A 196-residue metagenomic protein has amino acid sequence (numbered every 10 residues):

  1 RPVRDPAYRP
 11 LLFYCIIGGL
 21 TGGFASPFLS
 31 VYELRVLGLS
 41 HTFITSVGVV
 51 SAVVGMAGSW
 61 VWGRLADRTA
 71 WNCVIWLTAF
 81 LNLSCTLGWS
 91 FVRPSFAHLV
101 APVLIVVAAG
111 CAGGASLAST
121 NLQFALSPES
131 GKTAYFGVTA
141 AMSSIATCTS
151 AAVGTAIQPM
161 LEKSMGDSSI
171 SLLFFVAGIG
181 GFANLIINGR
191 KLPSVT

Functional and structural regions predicted by a protein language model:
R1-L12, T196: Juxtamembrane intracellular "pre-TM" segments in multi-pass secondary transporters
P27-I44: Short amphipathic helix-loop junctions that connect adjacent transmembrane helices in Major Facilitator Superfamily/SLC
G58-W71, Q158, E162: Helix-to-loop junctions at the C-terminal end of transmembrane segments in multipass secondary transporters
F80-F96: C-terminal ends and interior cores of transmembrane alpha-helices in multi-pass membrane transporters/permeases
H98-A115: Hydrophobic core of transmembrane alpha-helices in multi-pass small-molecule transporters, especially MFS/SLC-type
G114-P128: Intracellular juxtamembrane helix-capping segments at the cytosolic ends of symmetry-related transmembrane helices
Q158-G180: A membrane-interface helix-boundary motif in multi-pass transporters
F175-T196: Multi-pass alpha-helical transporter architecture, strongest for 12-TM Major Facilitator/SLC carriers used
